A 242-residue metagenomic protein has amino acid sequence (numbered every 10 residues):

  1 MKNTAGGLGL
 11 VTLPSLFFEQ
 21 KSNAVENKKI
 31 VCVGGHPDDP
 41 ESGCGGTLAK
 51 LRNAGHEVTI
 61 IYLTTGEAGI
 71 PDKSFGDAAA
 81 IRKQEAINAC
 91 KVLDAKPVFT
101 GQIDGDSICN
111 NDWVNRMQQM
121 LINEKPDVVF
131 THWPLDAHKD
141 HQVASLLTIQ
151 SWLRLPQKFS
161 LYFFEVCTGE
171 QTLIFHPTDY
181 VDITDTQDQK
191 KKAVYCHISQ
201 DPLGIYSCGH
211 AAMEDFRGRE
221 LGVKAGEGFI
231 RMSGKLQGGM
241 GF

Functional and structural regions predicted by a protein language model:
K2-E124, Q150-R154, K158: Active-site rim/loop-helix segments in enzyme catalytic domains that contact anionic ligands
K2-G7, F17-V33, D106-F242: Metal-dependent de-N-acetylase/amidase catalytic core
